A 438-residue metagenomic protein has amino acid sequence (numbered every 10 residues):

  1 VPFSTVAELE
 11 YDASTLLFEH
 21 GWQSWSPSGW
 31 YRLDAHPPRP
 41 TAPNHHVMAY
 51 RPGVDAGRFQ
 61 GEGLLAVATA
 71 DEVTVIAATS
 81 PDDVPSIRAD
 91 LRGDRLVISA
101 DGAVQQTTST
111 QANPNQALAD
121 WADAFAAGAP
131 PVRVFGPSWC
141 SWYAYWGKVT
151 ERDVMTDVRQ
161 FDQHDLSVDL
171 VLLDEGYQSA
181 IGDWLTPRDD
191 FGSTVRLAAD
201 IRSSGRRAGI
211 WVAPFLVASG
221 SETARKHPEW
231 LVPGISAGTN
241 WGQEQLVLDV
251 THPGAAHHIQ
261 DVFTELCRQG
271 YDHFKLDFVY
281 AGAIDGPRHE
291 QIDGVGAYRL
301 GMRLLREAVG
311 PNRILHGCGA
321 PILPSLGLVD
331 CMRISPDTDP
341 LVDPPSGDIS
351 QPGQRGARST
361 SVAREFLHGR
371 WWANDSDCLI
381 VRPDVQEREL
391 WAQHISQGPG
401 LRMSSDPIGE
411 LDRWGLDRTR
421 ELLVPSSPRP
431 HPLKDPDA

Functional and structural regions predicted by a protein language model:
V1-D120: N-terminal accessory beta-strand-rich subdomains and adjacent acidic, glycine-rich linkers that precede catalytic cores
P52-G53, R58-G63, V67-E72, T79-D82 (+3 more regions): Active-site-proximal substrate-binding groove within the catalytic cores of carbohydrate-active enzymes
A122-H164, L170, D174-Q178: An acidic-aromatic substrate-binding cleft motif
F135-S141, D169-L173, A208-V212, F274-L276 (+2 more regions): Hydrophobic faces of well-ordered beta-strands that scaffold small-molecule active sites in alpha/beta enzyme cores
G136-R152, Y177-G192, W241-H257, Y280-A297: The substrate-binding groove and active-site-proximal loops of carbohydrate-active enzymes, especially glycoside
L173-R225, M302-G317: Acidic/aromatic-lined carbohydrate-recognition and catalytic surfaces of CAZymes acting on diverse glycans
D183-G192, L216-T239, V329-D339: Aromatic- and acidic-residue-enriched segments that line the glycan-binding/catalytic groove of carbohydrate-active
G209-R268: Active-site-adjacent "subsite" loops/lids of carbohydrate-active enzymes
